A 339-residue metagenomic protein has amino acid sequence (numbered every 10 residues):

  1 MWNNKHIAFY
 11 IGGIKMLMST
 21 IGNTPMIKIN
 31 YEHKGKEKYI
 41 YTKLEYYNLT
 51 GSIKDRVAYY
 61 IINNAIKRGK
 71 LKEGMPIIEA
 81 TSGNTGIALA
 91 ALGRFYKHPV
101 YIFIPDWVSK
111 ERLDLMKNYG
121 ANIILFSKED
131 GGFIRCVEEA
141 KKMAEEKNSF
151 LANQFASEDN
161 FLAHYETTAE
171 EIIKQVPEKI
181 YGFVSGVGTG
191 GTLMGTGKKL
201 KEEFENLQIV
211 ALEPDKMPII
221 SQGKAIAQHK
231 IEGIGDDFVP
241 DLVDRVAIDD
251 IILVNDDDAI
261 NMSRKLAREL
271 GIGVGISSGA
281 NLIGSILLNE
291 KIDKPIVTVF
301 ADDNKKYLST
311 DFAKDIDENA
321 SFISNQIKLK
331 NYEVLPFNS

Functional and structural regions predicted by a protein language model:
H6-S339: PLP-dependent amino-acid enzyme catalytic core
